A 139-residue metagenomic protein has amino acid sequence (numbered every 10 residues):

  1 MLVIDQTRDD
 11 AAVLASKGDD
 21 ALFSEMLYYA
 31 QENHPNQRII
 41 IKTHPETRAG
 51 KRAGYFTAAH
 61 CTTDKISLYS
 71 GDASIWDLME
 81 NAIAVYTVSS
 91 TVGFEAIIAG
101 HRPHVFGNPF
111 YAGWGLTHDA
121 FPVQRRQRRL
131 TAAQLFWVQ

Functional and structural regions predicted by a protein language model:
L2-D10, T43-H44, N108: Short loop/turn segments at strand-loop or loop-helix junctions that form parts of catalytic or ligand-binding pockets
V3, S16-N33: Histidine-anchored nucleotide/phosphate-binding helix
D10-A12, A49-G50: Short, solvent-exposed loop/turn segments at secondary-structure junctions
L14, G115-Q139: Leloir-type glycosyltransferase catalytic cores
K17-A21, Y55-A58, H101-P103, H118-V123: Short secondary-structure boundary/capping segments
L27-S70: Catalytic donor nucleotide-activated moiety binding site of glycosyltransferases and closely related
I66-D72, Q124-Q127: Short acidic-hydrophobic, aromatic-tinged amphipathic segments that line or gate anion-handling sites
D72-T117: A donor-sugar binding/catalytic signature common to diverse glycosyltransferases and related nucleotide-sugar
